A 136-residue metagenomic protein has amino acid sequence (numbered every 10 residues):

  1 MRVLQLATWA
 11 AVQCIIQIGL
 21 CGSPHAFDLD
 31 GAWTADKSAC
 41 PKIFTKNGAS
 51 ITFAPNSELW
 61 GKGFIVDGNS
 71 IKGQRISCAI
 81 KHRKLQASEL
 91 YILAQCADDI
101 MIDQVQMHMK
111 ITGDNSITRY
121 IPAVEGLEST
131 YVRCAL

Functional and structural regions predicted by a protein language model:
M1-A11: Bacterial N-terminal signal peptides that target proteins for export
W9-G19: Bacterial N-terminal signal peptides
C21-A26: Boundary at the C-terminal end of the N-terminal hydrophobic targeting segment
L29-D30, T34-N69, G73: Short, solvent-exposed loop/hinge segments that bridge or flank secondary-structure elements
A39, G63-G113: Contiguous, well-ordered beta-strand patches that form the walls/edges of small beta-barrel/beta-sandwich domains
H108-M109, S116-S129: Short, exposed beta-strand-loop hairpins at the edges of beta-sheets in extracellular/periplasmic proteins
E128-L136: Short, low-complexity, Pro/Ser/Thr/Gly-rich segments in the mature regions of secreted, periplasmic
